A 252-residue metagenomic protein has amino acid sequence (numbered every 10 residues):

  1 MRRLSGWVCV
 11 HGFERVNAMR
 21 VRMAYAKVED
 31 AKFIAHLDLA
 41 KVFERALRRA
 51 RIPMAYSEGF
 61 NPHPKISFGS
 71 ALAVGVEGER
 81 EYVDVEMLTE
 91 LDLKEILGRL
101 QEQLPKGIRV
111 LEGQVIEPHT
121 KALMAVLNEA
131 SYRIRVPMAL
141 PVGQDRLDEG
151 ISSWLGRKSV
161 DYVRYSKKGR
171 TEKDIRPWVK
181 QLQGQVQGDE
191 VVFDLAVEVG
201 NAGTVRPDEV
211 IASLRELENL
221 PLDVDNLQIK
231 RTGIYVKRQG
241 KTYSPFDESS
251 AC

Functional and structural regions predicted by a protein language model:
V10-G12: Short hydrophobic alpha-helical segments enriched in small aliphatic residues
V21-A26, N128-V136: Short glycine-/aliphatic-rich beta-strand segments at the starts of folded cytosolic domains
A24-A26, D30, I34, R49: Extended, well-folded interaction surfaces typified by the phenylalanyl-tRNA synthetase beta subunit core
A55-M87: Short, charge-patterned binding micro-sites
E79-R133: Ordered, amphipathic secondary-structure segments that act as subunit-interaction surfaces in large macromolecular
I96-L104, R146-L155, V210: Short amphipathic alpha-helices in soluble, non-transmembrane regions that often serve as interface/regulatory elements
G156-C252: Core RNA-modification/binding signature centered on pseudouridine synthases
